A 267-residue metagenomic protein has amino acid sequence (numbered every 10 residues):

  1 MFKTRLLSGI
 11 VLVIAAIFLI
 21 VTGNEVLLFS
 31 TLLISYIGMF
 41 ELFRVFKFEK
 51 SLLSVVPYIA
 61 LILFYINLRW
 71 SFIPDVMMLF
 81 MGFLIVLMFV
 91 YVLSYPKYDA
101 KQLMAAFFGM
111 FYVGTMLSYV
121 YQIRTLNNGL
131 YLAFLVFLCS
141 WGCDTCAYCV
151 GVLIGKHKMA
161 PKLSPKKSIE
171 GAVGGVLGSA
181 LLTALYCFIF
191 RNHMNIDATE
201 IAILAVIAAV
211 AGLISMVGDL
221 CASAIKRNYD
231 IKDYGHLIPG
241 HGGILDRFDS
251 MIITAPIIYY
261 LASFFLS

Functional and structural regions predicted by a protein language model:
F2-A209: Membrane-embedded alpha-helical bundles of polytopic integral membrane proteins
N195-I201, H241-G243, F248, S267: Short, conserved aromatic-histidine micro-motifs
V210-S215: Transmembrane alpha-helix interface/packing and boundary motifs in multi-pass membrane proteins, characterized by
R227-S250: Interfacial loop-to-transmembrane junctions
T254-A255: C-terminal-most transmembrane helix of multi-pass membrane proteins
Y260-S267: Juxtamembrane boundary at the C-terminal end of a transmembrane helix
